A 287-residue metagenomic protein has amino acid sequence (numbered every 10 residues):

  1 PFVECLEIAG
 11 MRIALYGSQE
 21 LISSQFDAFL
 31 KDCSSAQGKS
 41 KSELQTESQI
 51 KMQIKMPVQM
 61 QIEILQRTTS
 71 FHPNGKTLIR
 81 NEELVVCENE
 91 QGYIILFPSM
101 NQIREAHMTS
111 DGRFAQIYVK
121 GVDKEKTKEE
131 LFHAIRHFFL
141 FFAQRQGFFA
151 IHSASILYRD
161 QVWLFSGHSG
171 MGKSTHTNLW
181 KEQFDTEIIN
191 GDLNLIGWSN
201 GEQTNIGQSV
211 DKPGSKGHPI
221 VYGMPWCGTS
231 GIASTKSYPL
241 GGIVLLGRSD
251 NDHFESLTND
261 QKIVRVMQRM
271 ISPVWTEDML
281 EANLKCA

Functional and structural regions predicted by a protein language model:
P1-L164, H168-S169, L179-E187, L195-S199 (+1 more regions): A noncatalytic interaction/capping subdomain that flanks phosphate/NTP-handling catalytic cores
G172: Conserved glycine(s) of the Walker
H176: Hydrophobic positions on the alpha1 helix immediately C-terminal to the Walker A/P-loop
G191: Active-site flanking residues adjacent to catalytic metal/cofactor-binding acidic residues
